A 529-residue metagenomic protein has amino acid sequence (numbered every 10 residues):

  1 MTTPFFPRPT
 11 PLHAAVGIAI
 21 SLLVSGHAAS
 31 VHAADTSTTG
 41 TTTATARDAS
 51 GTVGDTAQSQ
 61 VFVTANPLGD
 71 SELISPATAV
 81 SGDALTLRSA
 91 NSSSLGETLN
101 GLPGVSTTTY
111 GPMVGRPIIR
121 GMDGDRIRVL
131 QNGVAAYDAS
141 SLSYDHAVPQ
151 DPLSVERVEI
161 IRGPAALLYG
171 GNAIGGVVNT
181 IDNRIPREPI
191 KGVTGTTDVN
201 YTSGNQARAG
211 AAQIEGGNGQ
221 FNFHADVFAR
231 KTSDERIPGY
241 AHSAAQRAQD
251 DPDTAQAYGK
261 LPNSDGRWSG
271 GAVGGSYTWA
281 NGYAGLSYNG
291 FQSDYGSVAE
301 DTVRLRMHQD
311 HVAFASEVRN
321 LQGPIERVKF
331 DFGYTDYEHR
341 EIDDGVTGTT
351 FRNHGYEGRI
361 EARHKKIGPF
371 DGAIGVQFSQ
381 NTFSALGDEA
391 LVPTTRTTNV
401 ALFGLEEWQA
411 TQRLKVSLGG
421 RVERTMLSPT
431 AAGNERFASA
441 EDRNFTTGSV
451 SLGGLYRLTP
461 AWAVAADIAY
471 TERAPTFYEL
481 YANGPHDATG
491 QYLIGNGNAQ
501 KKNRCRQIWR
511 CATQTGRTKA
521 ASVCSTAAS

Functional and structural regions predicted by a protein language model:
T56-A90, G124: N-terminal periplasmic "start-of-domain" segments of outer-membrane beta-barrel proteins
G96-D138, E156: Extracytoplasmic beta-strand/coil segments of soluble accessory domains associated with Gram-negative outer-membrane
A135-R162: Short acidic/polar hinge/loop motifs at secondary-structure boundaries that mediate gating or recognition
G195-D198, A209-M307: Periplasmic-side early beta-strands and strand-to-turn transitions of outer-membrane beta-barrels
V199-N205, N218, A229-S233, W279-N281 (+9 more regions): Transmembrane beta-strands of outer-membrane beta-barrel pores
Y258, D371-A463, A469, A474-P475 (+1 more regions): Signature of Gram-negative outer-membrane beta-barrel scaffolds
S264-W268, N281-V328, F332-G355, D388-R396 (+1 more regions): Flexible loop and strand-edge segments within Gram-negative outer membrane beta-barrel domains
E326-D343, L455-R457, A463-A469, Y478-E479 (+1 more regions): Membrane-embedded beta-barrel scaffold of Gram-negative outer-membrane proteins
